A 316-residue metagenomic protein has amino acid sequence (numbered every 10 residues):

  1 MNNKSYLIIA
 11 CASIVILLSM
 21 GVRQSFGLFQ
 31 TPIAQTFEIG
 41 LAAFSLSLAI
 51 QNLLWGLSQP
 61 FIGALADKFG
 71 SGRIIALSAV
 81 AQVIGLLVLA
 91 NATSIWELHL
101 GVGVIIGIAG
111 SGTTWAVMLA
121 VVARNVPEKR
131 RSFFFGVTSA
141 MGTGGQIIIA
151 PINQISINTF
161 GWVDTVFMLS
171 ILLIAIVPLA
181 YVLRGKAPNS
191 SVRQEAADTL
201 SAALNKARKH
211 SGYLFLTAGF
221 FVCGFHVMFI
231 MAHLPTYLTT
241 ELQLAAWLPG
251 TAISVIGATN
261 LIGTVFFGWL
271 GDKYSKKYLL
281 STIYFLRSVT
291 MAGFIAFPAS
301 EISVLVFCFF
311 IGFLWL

Functional and structural regions predicted by a protein language model:
Q24, N52-P60, Q146-I147, G257-V265: Residue-level signature of mid-helix packing/kink "hotspots" within the transmembrane helices of 12-pass Major
F26-Q30, H210-F267: Extracytoplasmic gate region of multi-pass secondary transporters
L57-W96, G271-K277: Conserved MFS/SLC helix-loop-helix module at the cytosolic interface between two early adjacent transmembrane helices
E97-T113, F221, S303-L316: Hydrophobic core of transmembrane alpha-helices in multi-pass small-molecule transporters, especially MFS/SLC-type
V102-A140: Cytoplasmic helix-loop-helix junction between adjacent transmembrane helices in 12-TM secondary transporters
V137-P188: Helix-loop-helix hairpin linking two adjacent transmembrane segments in secondary transporters
L183-A202: Flexible cytoplasmic inter-helical loops of multi-pass small-molecule transporters
F229, I256-N260, G271-L316: C-terminal transmembrane helical hairpin of 12-TM major facilitator-type secondary transporters
